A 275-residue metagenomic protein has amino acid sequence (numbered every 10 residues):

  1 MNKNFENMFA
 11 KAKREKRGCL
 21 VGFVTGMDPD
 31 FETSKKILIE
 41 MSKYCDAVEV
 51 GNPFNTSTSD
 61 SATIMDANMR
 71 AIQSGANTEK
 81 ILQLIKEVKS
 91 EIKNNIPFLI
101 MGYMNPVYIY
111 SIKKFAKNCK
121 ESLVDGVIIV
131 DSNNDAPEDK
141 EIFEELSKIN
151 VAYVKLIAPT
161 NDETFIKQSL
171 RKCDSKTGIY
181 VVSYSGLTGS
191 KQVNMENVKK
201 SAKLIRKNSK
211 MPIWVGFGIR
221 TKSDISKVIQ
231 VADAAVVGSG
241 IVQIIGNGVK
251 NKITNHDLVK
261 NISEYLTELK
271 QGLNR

Functional and structural regions predicted by a protein language model:
N2-A12, F31, T56-D66, Q73-K86 (+6 more regions): Active-site-adjacent beta->alpha loops and helix N-cap segments on the catalytic face of soluble alpha/beta enzymes
L20-S34, F98-S111, A152-N161, K191: Active-site mouth loops of central-metabolism enzymes
L20-V24, V48-V50, F98-G102, V127-I129 (+4 more regions): Hydrophobic faces of well-ordered beta-strands that scaffold small-molecule active sites in alpha/beta enzyme cores
F31-S42, N161-C173, V215, I219-A235: Catalytic cores of alpha/beta
A47-S57, D125-A136, Y180-G189, V231-N251: Glycine-rich phosphate-binding active-site loops on the catalytic face of alpha/beta enzymes
I149-K191: Histidine/lysine/aspartate-rich catalytic loop segments that bind and position anionic ligands
G178-A234: Active-site/ligand-binding-proximal alpha/beta "capping" segment
K203-S209, R220-S226, A232-R275: Alpha/beta catalytic cores of nucleotide-metabolism and tRNA/nucleoside-modifying enzymes
